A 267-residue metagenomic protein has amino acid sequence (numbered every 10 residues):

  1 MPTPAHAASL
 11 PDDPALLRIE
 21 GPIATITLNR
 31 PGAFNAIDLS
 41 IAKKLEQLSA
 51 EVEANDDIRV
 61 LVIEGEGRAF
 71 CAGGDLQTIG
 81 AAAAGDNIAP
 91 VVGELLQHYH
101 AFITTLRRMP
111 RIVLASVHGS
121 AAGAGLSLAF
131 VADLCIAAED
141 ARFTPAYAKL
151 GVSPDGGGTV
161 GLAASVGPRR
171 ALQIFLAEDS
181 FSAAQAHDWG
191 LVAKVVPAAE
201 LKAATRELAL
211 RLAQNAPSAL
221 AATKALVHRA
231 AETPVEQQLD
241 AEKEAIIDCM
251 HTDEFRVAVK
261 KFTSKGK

Functional and structural regions predicted by a protein language model:
M1-A24, E178-A183, A199-A203, E207-K267: C-terminal alpha-helix plus adjacent terminal tail
M1-E66, T104: Conserved CoA-thioester-binding segment of acyl-CoA-metabolizing enzymes
I26, R30, K44-L45, I63 (+7 more regions): Terminal peptide-recognition signature
A36-L39, A72, A81, K149 (+3 more regions): Phosphate-coordinating loops and pocket residues in cytosolic domains that bind phosphorylated ligands
I41-K44, L95-H98, L201, E242: Hydrophobic alpha-helical membrane-association signature
G65-F102, A121, K149-G151, P234: Glycine- (often His-adjacent) and acidic-residue-rich active-site loop that binds/positions the CoA thioester
T104-S218, T252, V257: Crotonase-fold acyl-CoA enzyme core
